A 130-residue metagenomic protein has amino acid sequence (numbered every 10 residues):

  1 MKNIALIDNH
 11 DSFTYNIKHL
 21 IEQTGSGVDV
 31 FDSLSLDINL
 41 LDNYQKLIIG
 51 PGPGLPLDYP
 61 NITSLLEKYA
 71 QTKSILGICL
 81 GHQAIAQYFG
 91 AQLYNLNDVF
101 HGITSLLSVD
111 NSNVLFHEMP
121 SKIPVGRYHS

Functional and structural regions predicted by a protein language model:
M1-T63, E67-Q71, L80: N-terminal beta1-alpha1 cap of cysteine-dependent amidohydrolase-like domains
K46-E118, K122-P124: Cysteine-nucleophile active-site neighborhood
V125-S130: Histidine-centered catalytic micro-motifs
